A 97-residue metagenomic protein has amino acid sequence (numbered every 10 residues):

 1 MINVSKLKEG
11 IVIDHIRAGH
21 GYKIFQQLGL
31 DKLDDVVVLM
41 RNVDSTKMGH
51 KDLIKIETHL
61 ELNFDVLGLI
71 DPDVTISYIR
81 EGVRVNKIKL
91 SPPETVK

Functional and structural regions predicted by a protein language model:
M1-K47: General detector of N-terminal leader/presequence modules that precede the first folded domain
I11, L53, K89-P92: A general structural-boundary detector
A18, N42-D44, H59, I79-V83: Generic structural motif
F25-L28, F64-D65, K87-L90: A generic local secondary-structure boundary/capping motif
H50: Auxiliary alpha/beta "docking" domains used to position bulky ligands
L53-I79: Helix-adjacent hinge/juxtasegments
P72-K97: Cys/His-clustered metal-coordination modules, chiefly Zn-binding fingers
